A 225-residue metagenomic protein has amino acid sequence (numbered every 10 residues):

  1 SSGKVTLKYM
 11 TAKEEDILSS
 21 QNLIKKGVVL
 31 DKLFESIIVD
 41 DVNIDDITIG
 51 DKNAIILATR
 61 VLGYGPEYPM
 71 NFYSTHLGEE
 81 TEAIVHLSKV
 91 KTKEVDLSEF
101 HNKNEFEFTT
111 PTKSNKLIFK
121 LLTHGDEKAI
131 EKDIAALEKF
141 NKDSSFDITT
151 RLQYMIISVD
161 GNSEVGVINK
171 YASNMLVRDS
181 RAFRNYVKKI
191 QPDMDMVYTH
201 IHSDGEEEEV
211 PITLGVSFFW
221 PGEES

Functional and structural regions predicted by a protein language model:
S1-S225: Long C-terminal interaction/binding lobes of large macromolecular proteins
